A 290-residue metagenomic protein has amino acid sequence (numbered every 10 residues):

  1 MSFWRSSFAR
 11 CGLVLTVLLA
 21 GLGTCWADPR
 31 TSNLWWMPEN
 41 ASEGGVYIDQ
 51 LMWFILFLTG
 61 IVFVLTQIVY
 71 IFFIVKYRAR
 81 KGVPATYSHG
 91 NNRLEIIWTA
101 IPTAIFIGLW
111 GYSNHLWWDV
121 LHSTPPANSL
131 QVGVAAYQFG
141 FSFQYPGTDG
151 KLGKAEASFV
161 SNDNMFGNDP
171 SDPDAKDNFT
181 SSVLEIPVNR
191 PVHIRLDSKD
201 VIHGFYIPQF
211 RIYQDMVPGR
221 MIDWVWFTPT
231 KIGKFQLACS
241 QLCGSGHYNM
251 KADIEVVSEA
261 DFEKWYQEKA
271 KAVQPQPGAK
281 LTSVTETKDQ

Functional and structural regions predicted by a protein language model:
M1-P29: N-terminal secretory/membrane targeting signals
F3, W26-M52, I74-Q290: Non-transmembrane, membrane-proximal soluble domains of secreted or membrane proteins
R10-L15, L58-V64, W98-T103: Hydrophobic H-region at the start of alpha-helical membrane spans
T24, I61-Y77: Alpha-helical transmembrane segments
Y47-Q67: Hydrophobic single transmembrane helices highlighted by the model
